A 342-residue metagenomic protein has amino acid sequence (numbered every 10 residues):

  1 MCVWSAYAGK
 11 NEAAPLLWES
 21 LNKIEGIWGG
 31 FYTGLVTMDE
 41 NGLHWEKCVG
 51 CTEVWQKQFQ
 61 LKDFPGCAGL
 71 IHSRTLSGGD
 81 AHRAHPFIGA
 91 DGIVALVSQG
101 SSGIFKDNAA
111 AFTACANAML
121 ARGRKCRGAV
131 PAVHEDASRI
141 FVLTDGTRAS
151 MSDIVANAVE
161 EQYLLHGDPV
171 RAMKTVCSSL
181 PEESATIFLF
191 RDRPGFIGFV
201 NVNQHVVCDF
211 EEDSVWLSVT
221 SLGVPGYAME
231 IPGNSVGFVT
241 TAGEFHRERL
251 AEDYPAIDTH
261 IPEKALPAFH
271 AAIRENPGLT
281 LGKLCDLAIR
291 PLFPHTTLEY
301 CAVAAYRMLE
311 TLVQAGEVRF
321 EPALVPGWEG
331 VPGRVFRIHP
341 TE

Functional and structural regions predicted by a protein language model:
M1-E342: Conserved short alpha-helical segments that host acidic/polar catalytic motifs at enzyme active sites
